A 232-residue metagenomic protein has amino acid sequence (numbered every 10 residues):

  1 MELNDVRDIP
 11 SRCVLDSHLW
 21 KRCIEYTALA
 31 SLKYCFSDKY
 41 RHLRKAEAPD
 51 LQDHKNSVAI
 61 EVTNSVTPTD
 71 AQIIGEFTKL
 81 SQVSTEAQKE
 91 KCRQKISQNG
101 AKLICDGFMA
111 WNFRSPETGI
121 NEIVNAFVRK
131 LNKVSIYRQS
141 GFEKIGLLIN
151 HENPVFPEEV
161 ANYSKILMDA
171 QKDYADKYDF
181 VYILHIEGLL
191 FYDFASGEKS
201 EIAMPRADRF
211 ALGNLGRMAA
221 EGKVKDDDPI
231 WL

Functional and structural regions predicted by a protein language model:
M1-R44, T63-L232: Metal-dependent nuclease catalytic core centered on acidic motifs
F36-K39, H54-V58: Short glycine/proline-enriched coil/turn segments at helix->beta-strand junctions
E47: Beta-rich catalytic cores
L51, V58-N64: Conserved catalytic cores of phosphodiester-cleaving nucleases, focusing on short active-site segments
Q52-D53, R138: Short, charge-rich binding segments
